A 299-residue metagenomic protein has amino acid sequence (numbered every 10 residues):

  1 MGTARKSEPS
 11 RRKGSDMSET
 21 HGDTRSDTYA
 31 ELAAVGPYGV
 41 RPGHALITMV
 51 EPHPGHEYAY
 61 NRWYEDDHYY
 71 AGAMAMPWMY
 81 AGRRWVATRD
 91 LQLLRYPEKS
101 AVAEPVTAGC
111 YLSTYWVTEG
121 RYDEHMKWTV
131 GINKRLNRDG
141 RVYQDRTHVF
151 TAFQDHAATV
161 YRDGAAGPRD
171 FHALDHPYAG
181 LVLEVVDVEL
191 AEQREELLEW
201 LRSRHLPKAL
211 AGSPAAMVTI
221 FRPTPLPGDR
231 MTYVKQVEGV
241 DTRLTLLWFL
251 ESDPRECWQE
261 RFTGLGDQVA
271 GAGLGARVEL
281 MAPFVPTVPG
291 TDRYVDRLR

Functional and structural regions predicted by a protein language model:
G2-R299: Macromolecular interaction modules
